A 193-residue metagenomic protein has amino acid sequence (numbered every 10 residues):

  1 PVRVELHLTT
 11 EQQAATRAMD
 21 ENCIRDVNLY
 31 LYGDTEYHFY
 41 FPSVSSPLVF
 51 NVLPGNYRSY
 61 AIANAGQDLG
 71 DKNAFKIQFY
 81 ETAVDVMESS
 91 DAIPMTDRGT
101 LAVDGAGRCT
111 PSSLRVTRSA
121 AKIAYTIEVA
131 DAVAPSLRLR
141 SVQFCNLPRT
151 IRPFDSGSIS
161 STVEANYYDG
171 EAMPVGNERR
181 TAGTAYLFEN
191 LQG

Functional and structural regions predicted by a protein language model:
P1-V4, A121-I123: Short structural boundary motif marking the start of a folded domain
R3-D20, I127-A132: Short amphipathic, basic-aromatic surface patches that mediate peripheral association with negatively charged
T16, P111-S112: Short, recurring structural edge motifs at helix starts
T16-F75, D131-G193: Tryptophan-paired
E36, Y40-V44, Q67-P111, P174: Structured interaction patches on ligand/partner-binding surfaces of diverse proteins
V49-N51, T100-A102, S113-R115, Q143: Generic structural detector for well-ordered beta-strands
S113-A120, L187-Q192: Conserved "repeat-terminator" motif of extracellular CCP/Sushi domains
R115-A134: Surface-exposed interaction/gating patches
